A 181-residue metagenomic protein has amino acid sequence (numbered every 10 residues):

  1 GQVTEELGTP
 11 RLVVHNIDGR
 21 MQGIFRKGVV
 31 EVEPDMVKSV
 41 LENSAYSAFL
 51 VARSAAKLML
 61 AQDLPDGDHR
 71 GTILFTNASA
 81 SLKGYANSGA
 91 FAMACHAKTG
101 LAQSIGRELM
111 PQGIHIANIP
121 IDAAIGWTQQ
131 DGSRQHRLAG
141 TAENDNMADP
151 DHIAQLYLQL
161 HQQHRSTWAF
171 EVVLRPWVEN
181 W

Functional and structural regions predicted by a protein language model:
G1-G8: Conserved amphipathic alpha-helix within the SDR
E5, S39, N43-G67: Amphipathic alpha-helical dimer-interface segment in Rossmann-like NAD(P)H-dependent oxidoreductases
R11, V30-L50, L74, K98: Catalytic Tyr-X3-Lys loop
V14, L74, A117-I119: Hydrophobic/aromatic beta-strand patches that form the interior of the parallel beta-sheet core in alpha/beta enzyme
V14-F25: Conserved NAD(P)H cofactor-binding loop of Rossmann-fold oxidoreductase domains
G19-M21, V40, L64-A97, Q103 (+2 more regions): Catalytic loop of short-chain dehydrogenase/reductase
A52, A56, A94, A102: Short-chain dehydrogenase/reductase
P111-G126, S133-W181: C-terminal helical subdomain
